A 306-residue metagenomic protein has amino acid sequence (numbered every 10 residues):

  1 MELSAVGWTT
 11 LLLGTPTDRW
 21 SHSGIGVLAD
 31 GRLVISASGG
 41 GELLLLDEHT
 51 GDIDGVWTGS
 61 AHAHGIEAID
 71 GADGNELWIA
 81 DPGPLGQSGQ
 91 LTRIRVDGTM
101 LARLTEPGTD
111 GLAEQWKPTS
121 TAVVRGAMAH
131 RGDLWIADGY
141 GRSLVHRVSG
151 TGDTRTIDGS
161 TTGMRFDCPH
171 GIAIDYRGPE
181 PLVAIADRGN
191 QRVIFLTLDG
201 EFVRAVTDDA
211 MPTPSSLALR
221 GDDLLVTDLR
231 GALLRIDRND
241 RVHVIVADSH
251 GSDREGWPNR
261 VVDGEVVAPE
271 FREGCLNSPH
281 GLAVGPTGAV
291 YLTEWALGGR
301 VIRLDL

Functional and structural regions predicted by a protein language model:
M1-R19, G264-F271: A short helix->beta-strand "capping" segment at the edge of beta-propeller domains
V6-L12, D54-T58, L101-E106, R155-G159 (+2 more regions): Beta-propeller fold detector
T9-G41, G126, A296-G299: Beta-strand-rich domains and repeat architectures in extracellular enzymes and scaffolds, especially beta-propellers
P16-D30, S60-N75, P82, G108-G132 (+5 more regions): Beta-rich, blade/repeat-based domains predominating in secreted/periplasmic proteins but also intracellular
V34-G39, L77-L85, L134-Y140, V183-G189 (+2 more regions): Conserved beta-strand positions in repeat-built beta-propeller and related beta-rich domains
D47-T50, R95-T99, S149-G152, T197-E201 (+2 more regions): Short loop/turn segments that connect beta-strands within beta-propeller blades
D209-V262: Loop/turn-rich, solvent-exposed surfaces of beta-rich toroidal or solenoidal domains
C275-L306: Blade-level signature of beta-propeller repeat domains, shared across WD40, Kelch, NHL, RCC1 and BNR/Asp-box propellers
